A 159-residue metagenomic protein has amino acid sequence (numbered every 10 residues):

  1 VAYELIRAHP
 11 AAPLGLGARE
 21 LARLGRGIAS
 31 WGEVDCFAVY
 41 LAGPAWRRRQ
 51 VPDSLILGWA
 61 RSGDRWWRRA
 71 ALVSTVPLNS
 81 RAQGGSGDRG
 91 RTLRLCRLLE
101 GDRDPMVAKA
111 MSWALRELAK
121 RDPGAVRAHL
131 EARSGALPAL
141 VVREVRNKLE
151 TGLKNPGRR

Functional and structural regions predicted by a protein language model:
V1-R159: Alpha-helical scaffold domains
